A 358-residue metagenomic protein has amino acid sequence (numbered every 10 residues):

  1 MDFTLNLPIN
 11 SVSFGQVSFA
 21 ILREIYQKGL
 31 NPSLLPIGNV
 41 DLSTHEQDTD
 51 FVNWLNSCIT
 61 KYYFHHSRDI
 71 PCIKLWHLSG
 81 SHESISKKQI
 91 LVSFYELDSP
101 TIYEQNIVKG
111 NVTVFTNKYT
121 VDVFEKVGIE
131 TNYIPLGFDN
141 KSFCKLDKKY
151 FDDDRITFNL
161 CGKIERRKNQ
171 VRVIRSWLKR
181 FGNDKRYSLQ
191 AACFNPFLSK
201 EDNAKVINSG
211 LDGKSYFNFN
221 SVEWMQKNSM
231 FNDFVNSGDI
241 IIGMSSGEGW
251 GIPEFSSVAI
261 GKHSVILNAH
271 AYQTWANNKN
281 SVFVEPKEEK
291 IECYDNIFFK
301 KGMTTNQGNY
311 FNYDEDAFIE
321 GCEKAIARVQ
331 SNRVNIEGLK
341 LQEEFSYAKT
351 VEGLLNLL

Functional and structural regions predicted by a protein language model:
M1-P71: N-terminal pre-catalytic "stem/leader" segment of glycosyltransferase-like enzymes
D41-V127: Extended catalytic core of nucleotide-activated donor transferases of GT-like folds
I102, G137-R155: Acidic anion/phosphate-binding donor-loop and adjacent secondary structure in glycosyltransferase catalytic cores
Y150-K168, I174-L178, L189-A191: Conserved donor-binding/catalytic core segment of Leloir-type glycosyltransferases
E201-D233: Nucleotide-activated donor-binding/catalytic signature segment of Leloir-type glycosyltransferases, i.e., the conserved
S246: Aromatic "clamp/platform" in nucleotide-sugar-dependent glycosyltransferases that forms part of the donor/acceptor
H263-I266, V282-V284: Short hydrophobic beta-strand element within catalytic cores of glycosyltransferases and related nucleotide-activated
N309-E320, A327-N356: A charged, aromatic-enriched C-terminal amphipathic alpha-helix characteristic of glycosyltransferases across folds
